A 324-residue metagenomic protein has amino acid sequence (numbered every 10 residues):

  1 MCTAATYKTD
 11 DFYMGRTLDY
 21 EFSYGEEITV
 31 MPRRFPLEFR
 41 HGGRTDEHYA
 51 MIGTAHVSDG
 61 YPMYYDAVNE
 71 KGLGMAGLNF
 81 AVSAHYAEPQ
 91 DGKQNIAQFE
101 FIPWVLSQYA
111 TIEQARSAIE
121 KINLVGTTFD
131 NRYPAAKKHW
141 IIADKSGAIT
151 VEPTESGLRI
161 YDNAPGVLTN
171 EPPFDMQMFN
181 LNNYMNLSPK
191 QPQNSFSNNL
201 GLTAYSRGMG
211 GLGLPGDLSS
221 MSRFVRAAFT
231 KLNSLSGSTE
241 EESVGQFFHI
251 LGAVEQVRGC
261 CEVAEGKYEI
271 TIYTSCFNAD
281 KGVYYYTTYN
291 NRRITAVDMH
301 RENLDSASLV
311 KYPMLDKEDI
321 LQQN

Functional and structural regions predicted by a protein language model:
M1-Q94, G126, K311-L315, Q322-N324: A contiguous strand-loop segment
M1-Y13, T127-D130, A135-A136, K145 (+1 more regions): C-terminus-biased signal that marks the final domain/tail of proteins
K8-D11, N69-K71, A143-G147, E152-G157 (+2 more regions): Short acidic-glycine loop/turn motifs at beta-strand connectors
Y20-F22, A81-S83, S156-R159, N290-I294: Short, surface-exposed beta-strand-loop junctions and turns on beta-sheet-rich folds
S23-V30, H85-Q90, I160-P165, E171-P172 (+1 more regions): A short, polar/proline- and glycine-enriched secondary-structure boundary/capping micro-motif
G92-T128, E240-F248: Proteins synthesized as precursors that undergo proteolytic processing into mature forms
K121-R159: Catalytic cofactor-binding cores of redox enzymes
